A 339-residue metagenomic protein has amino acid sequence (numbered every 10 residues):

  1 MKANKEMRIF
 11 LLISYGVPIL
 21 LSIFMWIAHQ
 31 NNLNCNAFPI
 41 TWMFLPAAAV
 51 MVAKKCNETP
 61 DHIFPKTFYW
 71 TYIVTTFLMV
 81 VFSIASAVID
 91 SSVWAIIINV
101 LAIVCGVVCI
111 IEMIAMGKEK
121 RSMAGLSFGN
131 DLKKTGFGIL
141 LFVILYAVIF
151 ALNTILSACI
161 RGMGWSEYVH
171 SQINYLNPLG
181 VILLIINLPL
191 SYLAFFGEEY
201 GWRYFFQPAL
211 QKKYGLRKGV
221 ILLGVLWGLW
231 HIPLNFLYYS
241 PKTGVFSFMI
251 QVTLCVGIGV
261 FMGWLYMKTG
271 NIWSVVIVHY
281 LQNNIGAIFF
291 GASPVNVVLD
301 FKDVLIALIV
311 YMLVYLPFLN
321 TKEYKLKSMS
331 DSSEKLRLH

Functional and structural regions predicted by a protein language model:
E6-S22, M43-A47, Y69-V81, C105-G106 (+2 more regions): Alpha-helical transmembrane segments
S14, F68-T75, G219-L226, W273-N284: Central hydrophobic cores of alpha-helical transmembrane segments in multi-pass integral membrane proteins
S22-Q30, C56, V81-V93, I155-I160 (+2 more regions): Juxtamembrane "helix-exit" motif on the non-cytosolic side of transmembrane helices
N32-A49: Loop-to-helix transition at the N-terminal end of transmembrane alpha-helices
L33-N34, I84-Y200, Q207-P208, K212-K213 (+1 more regions): Juxtamembrane helix-loop-helix connectors linking adjacent transmembrane helices in multi-pass membrane enzymes
K54-D61, I114-S122, L316-K335: Membrane-interface capping segments at transmembrane-helix boundaries
F196-G224, M267-N271: Membrane-interface helix/loop boundary segments of multi-pass membrane proteins
T243-F248, K268, I272-H339: C-terminal membrane module of polytopic membrane proteins
